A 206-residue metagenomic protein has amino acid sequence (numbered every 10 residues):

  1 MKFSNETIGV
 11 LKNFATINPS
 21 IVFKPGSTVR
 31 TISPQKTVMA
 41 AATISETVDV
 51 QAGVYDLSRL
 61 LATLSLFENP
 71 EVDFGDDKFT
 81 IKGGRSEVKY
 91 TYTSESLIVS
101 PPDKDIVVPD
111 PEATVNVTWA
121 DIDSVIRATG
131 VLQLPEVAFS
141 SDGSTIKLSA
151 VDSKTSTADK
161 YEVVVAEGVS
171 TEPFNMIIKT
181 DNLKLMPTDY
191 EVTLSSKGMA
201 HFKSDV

Functional and structural regions predicted by a protein language model:
M1-T93, P111-V206: DNA polymerase processivity clamps
L97-V115: Long, charge-dense
